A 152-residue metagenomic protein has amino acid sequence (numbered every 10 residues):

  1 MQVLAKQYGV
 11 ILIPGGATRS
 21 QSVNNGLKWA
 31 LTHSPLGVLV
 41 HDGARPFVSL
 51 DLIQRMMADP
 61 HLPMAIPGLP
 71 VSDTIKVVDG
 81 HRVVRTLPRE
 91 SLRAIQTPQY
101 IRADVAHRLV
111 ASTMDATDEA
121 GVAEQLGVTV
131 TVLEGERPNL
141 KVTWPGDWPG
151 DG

Functional and structural regions predicted by a protein language model:
M1-V3: Acidic helix N-cap motif at the loop->helix transition within catalytic regions of sugar-transfer enzymes
A5-Q7, H33, D59-H61, R89 (+1 more regions): Short, well-ordered coil/turn elements that cap or connect secondary structure elements
A5-Y8, L31-P35, D79-V83, S112-D115 (+1 more regions): Short, glycine- and charge-enriched coil/turn segments that flank and shape catalytic ligand pockets
K6-R19: Conserved donor nucleotide-binding strand/loop of the catalytic core
L12, M64-A65, V130-V132: Conserved beta-strand scaffold positions in the cores of enzyme catalytic domains, especially in NTP/NDP-utilizing
A17, L92-G152: Conserved alpha/beta core of the MobA/IspD/sugar-nucleotide pyrophosphorylase nucleotidyltransferase superfamily
A17-R82, Q96: Conserved beta-loop-beta/alpha segment of the NTase-like Rossmann-fold superfamily that binds/positions NTPs
V84-A94: A short, charged helix-loop
